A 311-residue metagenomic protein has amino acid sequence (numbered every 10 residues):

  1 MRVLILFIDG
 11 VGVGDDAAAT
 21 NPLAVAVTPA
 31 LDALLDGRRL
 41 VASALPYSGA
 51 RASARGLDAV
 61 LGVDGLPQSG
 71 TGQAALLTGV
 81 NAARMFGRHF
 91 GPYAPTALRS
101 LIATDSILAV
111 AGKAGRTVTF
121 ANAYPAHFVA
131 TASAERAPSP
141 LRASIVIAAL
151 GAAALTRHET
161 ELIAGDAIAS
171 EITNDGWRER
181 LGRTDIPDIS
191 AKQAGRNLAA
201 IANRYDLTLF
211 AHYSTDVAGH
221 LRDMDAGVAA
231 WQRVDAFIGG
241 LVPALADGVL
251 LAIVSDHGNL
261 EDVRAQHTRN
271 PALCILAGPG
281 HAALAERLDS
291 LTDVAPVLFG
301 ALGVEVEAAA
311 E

Functional and structural regions predicted by a protein language model:
R2, G12-V110, A114, A126-P138 (+4 more regions): Active-site nucleophile/metal-coordination loop of metallo-enzymes that catalyze phosphate/sulfate and related
V3, T117-V118, T208, V249-L251: Hydrophobic anchor at the start of a short beta-strand that flanks the dinucleotide cofactor-binding loop
L4, I8-V13, W231-H267, C274 (+1 more regions): Metal-dependent active-site segment of extracytoplasmic phospho-/sulfohydrolases and closely related
G14-D16, A218-G219, L260-A265, A283-L284: Short active-site-adjacent structural elements
A19-V25, D225, T268-N270: Short secondary-structure boundary/capping segments
G65-H220: His/Asp/Glu-rich, glycine-adjacent segments that coordinate divalent cations and/or stabilize oxyanion chemistry on
Q73, A218-L221, H257, Q266-T268: Histidine-centered active-site/metal-ligand motif
I189, G195-R196, D216-L251: A long, amphipathic alpha-helix that forms part of the scaffold/cap immediately adjacent to metal-dependent active
